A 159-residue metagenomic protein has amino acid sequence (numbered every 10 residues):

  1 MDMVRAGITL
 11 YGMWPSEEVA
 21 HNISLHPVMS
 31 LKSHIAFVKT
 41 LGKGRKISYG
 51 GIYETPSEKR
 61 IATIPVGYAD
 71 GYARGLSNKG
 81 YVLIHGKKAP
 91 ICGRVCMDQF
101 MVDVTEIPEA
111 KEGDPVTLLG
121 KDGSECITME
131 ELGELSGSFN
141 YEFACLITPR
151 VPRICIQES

Functional and structural regions predicted by a protein language model:
M1-S159: Active-site anion/phosphate-binding pocket segments in diverse small-molecule metabolic enzymes
